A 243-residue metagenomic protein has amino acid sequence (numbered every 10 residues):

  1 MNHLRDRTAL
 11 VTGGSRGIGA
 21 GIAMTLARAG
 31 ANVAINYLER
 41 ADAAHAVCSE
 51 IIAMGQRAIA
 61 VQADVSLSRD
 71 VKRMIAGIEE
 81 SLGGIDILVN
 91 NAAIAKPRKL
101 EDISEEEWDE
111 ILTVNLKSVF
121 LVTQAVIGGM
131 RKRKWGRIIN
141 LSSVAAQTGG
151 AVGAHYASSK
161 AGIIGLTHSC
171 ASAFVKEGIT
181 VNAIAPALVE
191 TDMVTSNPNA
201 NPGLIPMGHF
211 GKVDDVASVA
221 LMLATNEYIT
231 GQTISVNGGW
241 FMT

Functional and structural regions predicted by a protein language model:
S15-G17: Conserved glycine-rich cofactor-binding loop
A41, Q62-M74, E105, D215: The beta1-alpha1 cofactor-binding region of Rossmann-like NAD(H)/NADP(H)-dependent oxidoreductases
K99-L100, E107-L112, N201-P202: Substrate-binding pocket helix/loop in short-chain dehydrogenase/reductase
T123, S159, T167: Active-site helix of classical SDR
G128, S172-K176: Alpha-helical segment proximal to the catalytic Tyr-Lys
W135, K212-V236, F241: C-terminal substrate-recognition "lid" of short-chain dehydrogenase/reductases
S143: Residue(s) in the substrate-gating loop at a strand-loop-helix junction that position the organic substrate next
